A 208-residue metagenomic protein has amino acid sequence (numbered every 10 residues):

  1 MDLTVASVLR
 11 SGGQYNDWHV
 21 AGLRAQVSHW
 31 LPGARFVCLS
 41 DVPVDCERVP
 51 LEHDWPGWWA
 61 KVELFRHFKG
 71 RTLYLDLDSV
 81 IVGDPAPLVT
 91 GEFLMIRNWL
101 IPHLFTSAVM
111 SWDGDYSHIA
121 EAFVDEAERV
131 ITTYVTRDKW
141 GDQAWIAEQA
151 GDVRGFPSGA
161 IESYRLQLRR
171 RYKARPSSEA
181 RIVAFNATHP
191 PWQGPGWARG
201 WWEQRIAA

Functional and structural regions predicted by a protein language model:
M1-W18, G22, C38, D45-V49 (+1 more regions): A glycosyltransferase accessory/donor-loop signature
G22-A34: Short, acidic, metal-binding catalytic loop of nucleotide-sugar glycosyltransferases
A25, V62-E63, A144: Active-site phosphate/pyrophosphate- and oxyanion-stabilizing loops and adjacent acidic/basic residues in soluble
W30-L31, F68-K69, A150: A structural signal for short coil/turn segments at secondary-structure junctions
P32, F105-A108, D142, S178-E179: Residues that flank catalytic or metal-binding motifs in active/ligand-binding sites
P32-D41, R71-D76, E92-I96, R154-P157 (+1 more regions): Short, hydrophobic beta-strand segments that form beta-sheet elements in well-ordered domains
V44, R48-P50, W58-F105, S111-W112: GT-A fold catalytic core of metal-dependent nucleotide-sugar glycosyltransferases, centered on the diacidic
H53: ATP-dependent phospho-/nucleotidyl transfer catalytic cores
